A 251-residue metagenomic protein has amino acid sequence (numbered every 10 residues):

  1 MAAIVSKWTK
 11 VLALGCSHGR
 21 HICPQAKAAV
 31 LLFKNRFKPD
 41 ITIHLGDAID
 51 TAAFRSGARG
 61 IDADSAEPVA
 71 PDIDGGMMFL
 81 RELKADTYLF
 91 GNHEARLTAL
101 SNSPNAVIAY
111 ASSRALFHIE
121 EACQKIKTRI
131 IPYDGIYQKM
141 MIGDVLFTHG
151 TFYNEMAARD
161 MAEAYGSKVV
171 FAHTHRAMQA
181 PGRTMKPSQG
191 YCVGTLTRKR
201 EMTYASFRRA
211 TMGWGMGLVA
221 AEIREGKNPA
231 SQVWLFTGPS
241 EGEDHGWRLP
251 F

Functional and structural regions predicted by a protein language model:
M1-H21: Acidic, histidine-bearing metal-coordination/catalytic regions of metal-dependent phosphoesterases
A2-I4, I136-G143, P181-R183: Short acidic-hydrophobic surface loop/beta-edge motif
V5, K10, R36, A230-P250: Polar, enzyme-active/binding microenvironments
W8, P39, L83-A85, G143 (+2 more regions): Short, well-ordered alpha-helix to beta-strand connector turns
L14-K125: Core catalytic region of metal-dependent phosphoesterases/phosphodiesterases, especially metallo-beta-lactamase-like
I41-L45, A85-G91, P132, F147-H149 (+3 more regions): A structural signal for short, well-ordered beta-strand segments and their strand-loop junctions that often border
P104-G143, T174, C192-R200: Active-site-proximal loop/helix segment associated with metal-binding centers of metalloenzymes
V145-V233, W247-L249: Conserved beta-sheet core of the metallophosphoesterase superfamily
